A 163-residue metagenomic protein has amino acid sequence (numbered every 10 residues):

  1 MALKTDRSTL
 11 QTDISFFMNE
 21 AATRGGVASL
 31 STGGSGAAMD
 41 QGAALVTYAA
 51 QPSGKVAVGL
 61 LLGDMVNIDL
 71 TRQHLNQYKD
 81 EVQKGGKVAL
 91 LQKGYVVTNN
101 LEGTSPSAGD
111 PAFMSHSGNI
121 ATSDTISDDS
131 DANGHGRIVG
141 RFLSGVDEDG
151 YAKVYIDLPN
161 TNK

Functional and structural regions predicted by a protein language model:
M1-K163: Surface-exposed, low-hydrophobicity beta-strand/loop segments enriched in small/polar/acidic residues
